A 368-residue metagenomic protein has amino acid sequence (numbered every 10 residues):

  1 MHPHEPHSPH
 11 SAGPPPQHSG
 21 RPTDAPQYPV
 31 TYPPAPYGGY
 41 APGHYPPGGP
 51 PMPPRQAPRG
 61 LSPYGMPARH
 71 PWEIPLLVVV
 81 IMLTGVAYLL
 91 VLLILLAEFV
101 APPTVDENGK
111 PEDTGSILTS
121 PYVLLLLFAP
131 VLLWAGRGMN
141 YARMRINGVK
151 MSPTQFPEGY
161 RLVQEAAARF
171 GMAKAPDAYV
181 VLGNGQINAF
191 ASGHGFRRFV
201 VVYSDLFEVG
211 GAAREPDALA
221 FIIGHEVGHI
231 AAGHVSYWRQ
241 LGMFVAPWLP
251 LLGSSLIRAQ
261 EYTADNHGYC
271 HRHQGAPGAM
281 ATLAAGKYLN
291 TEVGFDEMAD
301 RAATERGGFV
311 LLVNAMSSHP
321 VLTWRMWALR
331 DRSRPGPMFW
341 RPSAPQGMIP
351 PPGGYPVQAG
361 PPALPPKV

Functional and structural regions predicted by a protein language model:
M1-Y179, G183, G347-V368: Hydrophobic or amphipathic, alpha-helical segments that drive membrane association/targeting
Q155-Y160, A166-A175, L251-E305, D331-P335 (+1 more regions): Short helix/loop segments within enzyme catalytic domains that coordinate or immediately flank catalytic cofactors
V163, V202, D217-H234, A264-D265: Active-site recognition of the HExxH zinc-binding catalytic motif
L182-F199: Catalytic zinc-binding patch centered on the HExxH motif and its immediate surroundings that defines zinc-dependent
L206-F221, R258: Short pre-active-site segment immediately N-terminal to the catalytic Zn-binding motif
E226-M243, G275-A276: Catalytic Zn2+-binding segment of zinc metalloproteases
R239-I257, D300-T323: Alpha-helical membrane-targeting segments
A303-V368: Pan-zinc metallopeptidase signature
